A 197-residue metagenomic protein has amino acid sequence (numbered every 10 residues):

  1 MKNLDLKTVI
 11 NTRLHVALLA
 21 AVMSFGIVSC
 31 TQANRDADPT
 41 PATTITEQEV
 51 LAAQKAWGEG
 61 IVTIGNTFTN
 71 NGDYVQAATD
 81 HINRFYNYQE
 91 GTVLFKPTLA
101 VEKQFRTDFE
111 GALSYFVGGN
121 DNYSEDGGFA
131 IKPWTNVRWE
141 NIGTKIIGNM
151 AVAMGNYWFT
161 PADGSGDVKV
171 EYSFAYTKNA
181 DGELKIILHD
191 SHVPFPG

Functional and structural regions predicted by a protein language model:
N3-A17: Bacterial N-terminal signal peptides that target proteins for export
K7-T8, F25-I27: Compositionally biased, low-complexity segments enriched in small residues
V16-G26: Bacterial N-terminal signal peptides
C30-N87: Short, low-complexity N-terminal intrinsically disordered segments enriched in polar/charged residues
T31, R35-A37, I146-M154, W158 (+1 more regions): Short beta-strand edge/turn micro-motifs at domain boundaries
E49, W134-N136, I186: A broad structural signal for short, well-ordered beta-strand segments within beta-sheet-rich domains
N66-Y115: Short, well-ordered alpha-helical segments enriched in acidic and aromatic residues
K96-A162: Surface-exposed, charged secondary-structure patches
